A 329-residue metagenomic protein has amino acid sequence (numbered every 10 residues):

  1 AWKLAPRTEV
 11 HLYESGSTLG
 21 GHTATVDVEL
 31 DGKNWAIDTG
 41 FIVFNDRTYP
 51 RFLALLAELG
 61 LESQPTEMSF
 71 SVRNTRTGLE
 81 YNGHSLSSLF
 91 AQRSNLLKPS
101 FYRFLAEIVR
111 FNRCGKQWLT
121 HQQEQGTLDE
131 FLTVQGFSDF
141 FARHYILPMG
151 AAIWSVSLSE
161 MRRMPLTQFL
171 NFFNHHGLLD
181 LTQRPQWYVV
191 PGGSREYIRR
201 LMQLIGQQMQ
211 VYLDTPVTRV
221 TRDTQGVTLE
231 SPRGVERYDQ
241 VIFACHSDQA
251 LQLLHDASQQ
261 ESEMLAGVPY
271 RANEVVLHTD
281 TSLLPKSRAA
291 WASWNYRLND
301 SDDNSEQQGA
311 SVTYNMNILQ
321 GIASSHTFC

Functional and structural regions predicted by a protein language model:
A5-E29: Glycine-rich FAD pyrophosphate-binding loop
T8-V10, S63, V241: Hydrophobic anchor at the start of a short beta-strand that flanks the dinucleotide cofactor-binding loop
V26-F52: N-terminal glycine-rich dinucleotide-binding loop that anchors FAD/FMN and/or NAD(P) in oxidoreductases
G32, R76-G78, P232-G234: Glycine-centered tight beta-turn/hairpin loop motif at sheet-sheet or coil-to-beta transitions
A36, Q64, Q210-Y212: General small-molecule cofactor/ligand-binding pocket signal
N45-N171: Mobile amphipathic helical/loop "lid" adjacent to a hydrophobic cofactor/ligand pocket
F169-S231, E236: Helical element adjacent to the flavin cofactor pocket in flavoenzyme catalytic cores
T215-C329: Mid-domain catalytic core of redox enzymes that form a hydrophobic substrate pocket/lid adjacent to a catalytic redox
